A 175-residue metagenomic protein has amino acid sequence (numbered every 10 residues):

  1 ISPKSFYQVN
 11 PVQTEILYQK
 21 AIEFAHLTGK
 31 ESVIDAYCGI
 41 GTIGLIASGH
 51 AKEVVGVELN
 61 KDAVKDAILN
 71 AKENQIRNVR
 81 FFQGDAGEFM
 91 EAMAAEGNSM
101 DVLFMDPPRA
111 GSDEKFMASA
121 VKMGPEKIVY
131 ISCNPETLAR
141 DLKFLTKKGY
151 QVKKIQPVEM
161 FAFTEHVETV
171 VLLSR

Functional and structural regions predicted by a protein language model:
I1-R175: Rossmann-like S-adenosyl-L-methionine
